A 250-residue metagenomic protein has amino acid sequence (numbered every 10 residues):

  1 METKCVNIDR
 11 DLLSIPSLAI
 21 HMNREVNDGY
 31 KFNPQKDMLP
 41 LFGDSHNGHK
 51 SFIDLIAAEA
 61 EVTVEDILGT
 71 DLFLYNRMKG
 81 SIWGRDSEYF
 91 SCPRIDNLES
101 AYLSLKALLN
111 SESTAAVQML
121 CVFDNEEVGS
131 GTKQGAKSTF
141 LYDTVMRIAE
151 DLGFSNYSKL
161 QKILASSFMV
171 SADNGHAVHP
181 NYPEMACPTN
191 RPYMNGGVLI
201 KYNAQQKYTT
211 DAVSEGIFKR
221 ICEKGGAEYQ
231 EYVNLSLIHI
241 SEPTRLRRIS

Functional and structural regions predicted by a protein language model:
M1-S241: N-terminal hydrophobic/helix-forming segments and targeting peptides
I238-S250: Single conserved hydrophobic/aromatic residue that forms the stacking wall/gate of nucleotide- or nucleobase-binding
